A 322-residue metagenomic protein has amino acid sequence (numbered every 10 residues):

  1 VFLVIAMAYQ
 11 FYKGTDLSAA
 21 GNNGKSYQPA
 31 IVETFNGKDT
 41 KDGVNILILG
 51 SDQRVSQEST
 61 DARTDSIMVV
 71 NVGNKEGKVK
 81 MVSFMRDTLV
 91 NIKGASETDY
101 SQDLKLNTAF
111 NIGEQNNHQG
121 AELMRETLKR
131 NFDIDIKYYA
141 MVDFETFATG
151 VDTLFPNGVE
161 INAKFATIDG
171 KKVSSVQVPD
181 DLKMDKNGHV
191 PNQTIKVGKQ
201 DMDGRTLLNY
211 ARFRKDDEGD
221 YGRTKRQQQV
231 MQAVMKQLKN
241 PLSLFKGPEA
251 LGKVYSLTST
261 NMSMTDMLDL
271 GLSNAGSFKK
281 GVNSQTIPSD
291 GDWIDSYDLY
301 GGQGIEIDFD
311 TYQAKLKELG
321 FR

Functional and structural regions predicted by a protein language model:
A6-R322: Non-catalytic, solvent-exposed segments at the cell envelope interface
